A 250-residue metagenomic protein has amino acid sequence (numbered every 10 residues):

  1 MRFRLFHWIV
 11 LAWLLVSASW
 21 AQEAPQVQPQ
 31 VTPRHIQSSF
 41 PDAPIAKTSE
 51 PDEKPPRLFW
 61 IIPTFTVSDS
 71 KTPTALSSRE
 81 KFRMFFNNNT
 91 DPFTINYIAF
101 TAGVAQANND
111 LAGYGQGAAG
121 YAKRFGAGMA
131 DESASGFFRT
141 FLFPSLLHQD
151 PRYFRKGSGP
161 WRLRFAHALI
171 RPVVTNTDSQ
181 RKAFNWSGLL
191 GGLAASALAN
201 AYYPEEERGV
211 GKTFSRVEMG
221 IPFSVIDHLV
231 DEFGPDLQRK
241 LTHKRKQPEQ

Functional and structural regions predicted by a protein language model:
M1-R4: N-terminal secretory signal peptides that target proteins for export/translocation
H7-S17: Bacterial N-terminal signal peptides
L15-V16, W20-A21, L142: Hydrophobic membrane-targeting signal helices
A21-R124, L163-H167, D178, Y203-E207 (+2 more regions): N-terminal targeting leaders of membrane proteins
F85-Q106, G126-S145, W186-A201, S215-L229: Hydrophobic alpha-helical membrane-anchor/signal-helix detector
G117-R171: Mid-length scaffold segments of soluble, non-membrane domains
L147-G159, I170-Q250: Membrane-interacting alpha-helical segments
